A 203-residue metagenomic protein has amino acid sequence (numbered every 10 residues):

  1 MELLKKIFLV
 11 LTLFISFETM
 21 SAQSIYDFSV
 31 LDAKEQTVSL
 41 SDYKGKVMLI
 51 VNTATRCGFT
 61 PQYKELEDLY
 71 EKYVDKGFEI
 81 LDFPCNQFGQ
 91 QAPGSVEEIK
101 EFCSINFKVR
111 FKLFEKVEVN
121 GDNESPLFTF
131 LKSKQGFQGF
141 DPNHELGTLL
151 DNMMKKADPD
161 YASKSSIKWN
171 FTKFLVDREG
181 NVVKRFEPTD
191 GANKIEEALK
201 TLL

Functional and structural regions predicted by a protein language model:
I7-E18: Bacterial N-terminal signal peptides
M20-S41, P61: N-terminal "domain-start" segment that seeds a small globular fold
I25-Y26, M48, N170-T172: Short loop/turn microsegments at loop-to-beta-strand junctions
K46-V47, T55-R56, T60-P84, C103-F107: Conserved helix-turn-beta segment immediately C-terminal to the redox Cys motif in thioredoxin-like folds
G77-G94, R110-G121: Thiol-based oxidoreductase modules, predominantly thioredoxin-like and allied folds used for disulfide exchange
K108-P188: Thiol/selenol-based redox catalytic cores and closely related redox-interacting motifs
V183-L203: Non-catalytic, surface beta->alpha helical segment in thiol-disulfide oxidoreductase systems
